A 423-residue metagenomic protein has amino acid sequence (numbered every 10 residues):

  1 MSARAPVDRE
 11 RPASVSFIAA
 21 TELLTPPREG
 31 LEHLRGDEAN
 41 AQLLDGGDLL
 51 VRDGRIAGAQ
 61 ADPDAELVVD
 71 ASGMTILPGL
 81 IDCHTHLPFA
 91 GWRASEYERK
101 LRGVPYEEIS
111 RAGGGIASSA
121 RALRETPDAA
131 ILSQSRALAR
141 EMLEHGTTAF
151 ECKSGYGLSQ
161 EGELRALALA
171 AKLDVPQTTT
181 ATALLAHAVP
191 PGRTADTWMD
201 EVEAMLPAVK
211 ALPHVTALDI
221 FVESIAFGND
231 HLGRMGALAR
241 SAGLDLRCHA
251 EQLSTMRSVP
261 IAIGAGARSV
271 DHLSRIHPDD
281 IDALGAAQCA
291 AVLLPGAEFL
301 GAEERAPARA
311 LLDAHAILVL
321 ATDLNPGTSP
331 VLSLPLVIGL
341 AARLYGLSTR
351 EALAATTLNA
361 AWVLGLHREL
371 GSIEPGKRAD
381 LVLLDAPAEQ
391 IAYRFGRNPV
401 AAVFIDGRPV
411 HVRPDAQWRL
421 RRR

Functional and structural regions predicted by a protein language model:
M1-D62, E389: N-terminal metal-binding scaffold of metallo-dependent hydrolase/deaminase domains
S16, E66-D70, A181, V403: Conserved beta-strand scaffold positions in the cores of enzyme catalytic domains, especially in NTP/NDP-utilizing
A20, L49, G54, G73 (+14 more regions): Divalent metal-coordination and catalytic microenvironments
E32-E38, T356-L358, P375-R423: C-terminal cap of metal-dependent C-N hydrolases
A71-Q134: Metal-associated gating/positioning segment near the N- to mid-region
A117-R136, R140, T148-R257: Metal-coordinating catalytic core of metallo-dependent amide/deamination hydrolases
W198-A211, I225-L312, V331: Catalytic core of soluble alpha/beta enzymes
S241-L246, G264-A265, E304-A386: His/Asp/Glu-enriched, well-ordered alpha-helical/loop segment that forms or immediately abuts the divalent-metal
